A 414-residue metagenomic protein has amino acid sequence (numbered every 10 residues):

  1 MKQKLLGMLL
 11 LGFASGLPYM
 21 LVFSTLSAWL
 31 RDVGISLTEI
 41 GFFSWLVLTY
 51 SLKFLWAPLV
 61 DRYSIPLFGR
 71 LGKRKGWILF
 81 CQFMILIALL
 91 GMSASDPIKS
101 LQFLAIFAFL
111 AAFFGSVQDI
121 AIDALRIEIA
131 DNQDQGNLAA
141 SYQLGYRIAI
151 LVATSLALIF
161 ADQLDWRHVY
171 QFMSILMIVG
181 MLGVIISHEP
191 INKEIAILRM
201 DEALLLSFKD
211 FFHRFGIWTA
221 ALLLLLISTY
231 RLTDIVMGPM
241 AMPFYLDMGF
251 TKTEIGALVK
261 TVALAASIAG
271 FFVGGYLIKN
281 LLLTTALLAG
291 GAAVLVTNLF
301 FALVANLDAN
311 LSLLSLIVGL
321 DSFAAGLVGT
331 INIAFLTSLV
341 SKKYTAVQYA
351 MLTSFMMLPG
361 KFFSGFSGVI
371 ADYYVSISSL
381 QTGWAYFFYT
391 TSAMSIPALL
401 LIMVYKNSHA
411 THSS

Functional and structural regions predicted by a protein language model:
M1, E189-L223: Juxtamembrane intracellular "pre-TM" segments in multi-pass secondary transporters
M1-Y50, A221-L226, Y230-F244, M248 (+1 more regions): Helix-loop boundary and gating motifs at the non-cytosolic
Y50-K53, G136-A161, T353-S364: Glycine-rich segments within core transmembrane alpha-helices of 12-TM secondary carriers
K53-R70, A269-L283, A371-V375: Helix-to-loop junctions at the C-terminal end of transmembrane segments in multipass secondary transporters
L71-G76, I159-I175, V369-P397: A membrane-interface helix-boundary motif in multi-pass transporters
W77-I98, A292-A309: C-terminal ends and interior cores of transmembrane alpha-helices in multi-pass membrane transporters/permeases
L90-D96, V179-H188, Y389-S414: Multi-pass alpha-helical transporter architecture, strongest for 12-TM Major Facilitator/SLC carriers used
T285-F335: C-terminal transmembrane helical hairpin of 12-TM major facilitator-type secondary transporters
